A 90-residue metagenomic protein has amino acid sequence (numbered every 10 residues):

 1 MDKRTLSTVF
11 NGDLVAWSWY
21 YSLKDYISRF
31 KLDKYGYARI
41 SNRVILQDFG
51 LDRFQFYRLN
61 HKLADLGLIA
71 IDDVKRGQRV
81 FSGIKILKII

Functional and structural regions predicted by a protein language model:
M1-Q47, F54, H61, G77-R79: Short recognition helix of helix-turn-helix/winged-helix DNA-binding domains
F54-I90: Winged-helix/helix-turn-helix nucleic-acid-interaction surface
